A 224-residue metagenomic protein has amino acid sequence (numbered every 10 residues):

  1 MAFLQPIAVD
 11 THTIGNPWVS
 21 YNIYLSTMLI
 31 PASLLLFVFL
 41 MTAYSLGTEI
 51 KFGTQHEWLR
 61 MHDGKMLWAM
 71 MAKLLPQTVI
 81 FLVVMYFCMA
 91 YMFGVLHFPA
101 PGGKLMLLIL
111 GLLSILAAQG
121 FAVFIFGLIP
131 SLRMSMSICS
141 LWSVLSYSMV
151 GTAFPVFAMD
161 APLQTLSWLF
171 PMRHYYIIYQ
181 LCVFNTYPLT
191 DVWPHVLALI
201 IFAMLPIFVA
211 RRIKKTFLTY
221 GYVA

Functional and structural regions predicted by a protein language model:
M1-S45: Transport-system extracytoplasmic interface segments
P17-W18, L59-D63, H97-A100: Helix-boundary and loop/linker segments of multi-pass membrane transporters
I23, H62-L75, L105, I138 (+2 more regions): Alpha-helical membrane-protein architecture signal
M28-A32, Y44, P76-I80, I109-S114 (+1 more regions): Alpha-helical transmembrane segments of multi-pass integral membrane proteins
V38-M70, L74: Juxtamembrane interface at the cytosolic side of transmembrane helices
G64-Y91, V196, I200: Selective transmembrane-helix segments that form parts of the transport pathway or gating/packing helices in multipass
M70-M71, G94-V95, A100: Hydrophobic transmembrane alpha-helices and their membrane-interface caps in long multi-pass transport proteins
F87-Y91, P99-A224: Membrane-spanning alpha-helical segments of multipass transporters and channels
